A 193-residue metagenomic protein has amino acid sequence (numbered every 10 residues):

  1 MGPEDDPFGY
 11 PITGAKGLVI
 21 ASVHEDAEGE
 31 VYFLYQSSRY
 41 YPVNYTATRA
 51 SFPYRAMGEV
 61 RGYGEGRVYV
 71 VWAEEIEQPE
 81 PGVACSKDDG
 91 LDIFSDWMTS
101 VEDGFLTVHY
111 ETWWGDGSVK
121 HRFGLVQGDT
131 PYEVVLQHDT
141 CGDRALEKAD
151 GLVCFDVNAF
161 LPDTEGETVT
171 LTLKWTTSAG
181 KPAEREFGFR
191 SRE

Functional and structural regions predicted by a protein language model:
M1-L18: Bacterial Sec-dependent N-terminal signal peptides
H24-D26, E30-S37: Extended, well-ordered protein cores
Y35-R49: Beta-strand/loop nucleic-acid-binding surfaces
Y45-W72: Flexible glycine-rich surface loops and low-complexity tracts that mediate binding to linear polymers
T48, F52, T140-G180: Short, solvent-exposed, Trp/other aromatic-anchored flexible loops in extracytoplasmic proteins
Y69-T99: Transition segment at domain starts
S95-A145: Short helix-loop boundary/capping segments
G180-E193: Short beta-strand elements
